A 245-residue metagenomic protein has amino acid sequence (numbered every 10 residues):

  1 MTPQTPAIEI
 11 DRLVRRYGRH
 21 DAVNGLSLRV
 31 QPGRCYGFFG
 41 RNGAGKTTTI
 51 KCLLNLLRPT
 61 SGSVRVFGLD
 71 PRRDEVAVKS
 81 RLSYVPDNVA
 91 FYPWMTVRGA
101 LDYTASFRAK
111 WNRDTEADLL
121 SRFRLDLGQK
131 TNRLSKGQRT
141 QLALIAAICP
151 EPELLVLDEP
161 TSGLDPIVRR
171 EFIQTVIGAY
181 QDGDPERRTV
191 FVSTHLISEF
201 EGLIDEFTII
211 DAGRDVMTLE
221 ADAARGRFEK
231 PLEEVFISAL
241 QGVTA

Functional and structural regions predicted by a protein language model:
M1-P3: Pre-NBD coupling/linker segments of ABC/ABC-like ATPases
T5-I8, R15-D211, V216-L219: ABC transporter nucleotide-binding domains
R214-I237: Conserved beta-strand-loop-alpha-helix hinge in the C-terminal portion of ABC ATPase nucleotide-binding domains
Q241-A245: Generic C-terminal helix-cap and adjacent flexible tail
